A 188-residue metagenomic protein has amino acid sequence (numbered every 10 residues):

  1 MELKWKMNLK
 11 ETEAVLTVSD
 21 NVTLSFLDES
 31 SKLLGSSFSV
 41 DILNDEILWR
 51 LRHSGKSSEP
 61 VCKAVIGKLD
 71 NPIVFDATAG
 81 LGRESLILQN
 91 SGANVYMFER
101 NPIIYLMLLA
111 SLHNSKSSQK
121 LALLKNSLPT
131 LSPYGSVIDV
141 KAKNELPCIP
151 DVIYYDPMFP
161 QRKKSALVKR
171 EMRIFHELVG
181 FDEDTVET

Functional and structural regions predicted by a protein language model:
M1-V74, L81-G82, N90: S-adenosyl-L-methionine
L3, G135, E145-P147, D151 (+3 more regions): Class I S-adenosyl-L-methionine
I73-M107: Basic (Lys/Arg-enriched) interaction patch that binds polyanionic ligands
V74-I87, P150-A166: Conserved proline-anchored active-site loop of SAM-dependent methyltransferases that bridges a beta-strand
Q89-G92, A110-H113, L167-R170: Short, glycine/charged-enriched secondary-structure capping and boundary segments
N90-S91, P129-V137, R173, V179: Domain-wide signal for the mature, well-folded portions of proteins, strongly enriched in nucleus-encoded organellar
F98-V152: S-adenosyl-L-methionine
P157-V186: Mobile active-site "lid"/loop adjacent to the S-adenosyl-L-methionine
